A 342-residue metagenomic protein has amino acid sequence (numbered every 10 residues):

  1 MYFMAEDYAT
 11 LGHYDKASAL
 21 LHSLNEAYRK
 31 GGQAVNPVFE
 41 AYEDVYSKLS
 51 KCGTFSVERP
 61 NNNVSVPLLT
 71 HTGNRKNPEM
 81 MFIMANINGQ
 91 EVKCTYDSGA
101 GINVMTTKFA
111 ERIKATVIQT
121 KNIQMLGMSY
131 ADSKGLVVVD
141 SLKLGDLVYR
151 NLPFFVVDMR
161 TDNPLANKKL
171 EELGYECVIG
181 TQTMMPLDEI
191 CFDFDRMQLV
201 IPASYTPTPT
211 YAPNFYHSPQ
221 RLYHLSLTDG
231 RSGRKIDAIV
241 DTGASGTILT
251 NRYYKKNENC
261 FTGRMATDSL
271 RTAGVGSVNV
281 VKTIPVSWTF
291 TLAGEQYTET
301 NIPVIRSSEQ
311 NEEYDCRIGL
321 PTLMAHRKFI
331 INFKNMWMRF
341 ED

Functional and structural regions predicted by a protein language model:
M1-D342: Pepsin/retropepsin-fold aspartyl endopeptidases
